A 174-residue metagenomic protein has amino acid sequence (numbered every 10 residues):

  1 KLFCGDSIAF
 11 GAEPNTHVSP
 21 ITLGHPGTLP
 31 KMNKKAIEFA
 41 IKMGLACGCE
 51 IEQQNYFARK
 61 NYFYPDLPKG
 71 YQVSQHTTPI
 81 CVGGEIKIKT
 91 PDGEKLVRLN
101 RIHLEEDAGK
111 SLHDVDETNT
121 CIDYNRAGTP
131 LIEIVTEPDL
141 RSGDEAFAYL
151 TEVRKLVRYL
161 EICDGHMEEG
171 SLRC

Functional and structural regions predicted by a protein language model:
K1-C174: Basic, nucleic-acid-interacting segments
